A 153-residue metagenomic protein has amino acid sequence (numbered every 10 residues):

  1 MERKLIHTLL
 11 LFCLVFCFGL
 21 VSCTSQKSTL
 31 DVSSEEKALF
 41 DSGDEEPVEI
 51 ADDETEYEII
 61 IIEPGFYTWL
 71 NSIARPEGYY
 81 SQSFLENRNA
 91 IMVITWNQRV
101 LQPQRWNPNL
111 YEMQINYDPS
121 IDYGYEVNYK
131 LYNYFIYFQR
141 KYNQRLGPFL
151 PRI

Functional and structural regions predicted by a protein language model:
M1-F12: Bacterial N-terminal signal peptides that target proteins for export
G19-S22: C-terminal motif of bacterial Sec signal peptides marking the signal peptidase cleavage site
T24-K27: Bacterial signal peptide processing site
L30: Acidic/negatively charged segments and metal-coordination signatures
E36-I153: Short beta-strand and adjacent turn/loop elements
